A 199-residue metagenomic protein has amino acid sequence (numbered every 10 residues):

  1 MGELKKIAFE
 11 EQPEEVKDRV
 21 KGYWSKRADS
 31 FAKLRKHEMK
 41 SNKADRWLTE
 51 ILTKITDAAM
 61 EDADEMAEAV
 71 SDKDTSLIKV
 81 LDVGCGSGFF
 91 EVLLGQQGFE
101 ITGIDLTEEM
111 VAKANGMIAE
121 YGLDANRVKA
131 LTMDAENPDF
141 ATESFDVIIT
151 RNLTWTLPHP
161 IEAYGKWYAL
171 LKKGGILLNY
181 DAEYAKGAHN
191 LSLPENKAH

Functional and structural regions predicted by a protein language model:
G2-T75, F89-L93, E120-G122: Conserved class I S-adenosyl-L-methionine
L81-V83, S87-N137: Class I SAM-dependent methyltransferase SAM/SAH-binding core
Q96, P158, K172: Short conserved AdoMet
E109, L157-E162, G187: Short N-terminal helix/helix-N-cap motif within the alpha/beta-hydrolase-1
E136-I148: A short acidic, Gly/Pro-enriched loop at the edge of an enzyme's catalytic core that lines a small-molecule cofactor
V147-P160: A short SAM/SAH-binding and catalytic strip from SAM-dependent methyltransferases
I161-K173: A short glycine-rich, Lys/Arg-flanked "PGG" loop and its adjoining helix->strand segment in the class I
I176-H199: Conserved class I S-adenosyl-L-methionine
